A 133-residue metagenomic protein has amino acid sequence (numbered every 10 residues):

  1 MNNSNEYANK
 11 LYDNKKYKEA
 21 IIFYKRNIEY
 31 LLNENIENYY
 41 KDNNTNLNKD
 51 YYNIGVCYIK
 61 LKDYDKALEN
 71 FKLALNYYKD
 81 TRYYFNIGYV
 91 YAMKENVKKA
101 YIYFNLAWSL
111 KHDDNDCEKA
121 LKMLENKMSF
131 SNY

Functional and structural regions predicted by a protein language model:
N2-N5, Y101: Residue-level signal for cytosolic alpha-helical hairpin/rod architecture
K10, C57, V90, L124-S131: TPR/TPR-like alpha-solenoid repeats
D13, K25, L31-Y83, Y89 (+1 more regions): Alpha-helical adaptor scaffolds
Y101, L106-Y133: Terminal, low-structured helical/coil segments at or just beyond the last alpha-helical repeat
